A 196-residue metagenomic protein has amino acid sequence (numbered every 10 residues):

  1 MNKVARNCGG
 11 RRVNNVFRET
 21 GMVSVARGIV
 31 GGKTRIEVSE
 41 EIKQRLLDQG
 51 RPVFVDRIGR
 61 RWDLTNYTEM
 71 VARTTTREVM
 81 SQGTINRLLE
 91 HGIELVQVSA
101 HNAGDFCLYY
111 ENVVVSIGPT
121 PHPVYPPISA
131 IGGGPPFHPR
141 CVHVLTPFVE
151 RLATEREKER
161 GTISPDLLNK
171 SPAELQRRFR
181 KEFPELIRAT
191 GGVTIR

Functional and structural regions predicted by a protein language model:
M1-F137, F148-R196: Domain-core detector
